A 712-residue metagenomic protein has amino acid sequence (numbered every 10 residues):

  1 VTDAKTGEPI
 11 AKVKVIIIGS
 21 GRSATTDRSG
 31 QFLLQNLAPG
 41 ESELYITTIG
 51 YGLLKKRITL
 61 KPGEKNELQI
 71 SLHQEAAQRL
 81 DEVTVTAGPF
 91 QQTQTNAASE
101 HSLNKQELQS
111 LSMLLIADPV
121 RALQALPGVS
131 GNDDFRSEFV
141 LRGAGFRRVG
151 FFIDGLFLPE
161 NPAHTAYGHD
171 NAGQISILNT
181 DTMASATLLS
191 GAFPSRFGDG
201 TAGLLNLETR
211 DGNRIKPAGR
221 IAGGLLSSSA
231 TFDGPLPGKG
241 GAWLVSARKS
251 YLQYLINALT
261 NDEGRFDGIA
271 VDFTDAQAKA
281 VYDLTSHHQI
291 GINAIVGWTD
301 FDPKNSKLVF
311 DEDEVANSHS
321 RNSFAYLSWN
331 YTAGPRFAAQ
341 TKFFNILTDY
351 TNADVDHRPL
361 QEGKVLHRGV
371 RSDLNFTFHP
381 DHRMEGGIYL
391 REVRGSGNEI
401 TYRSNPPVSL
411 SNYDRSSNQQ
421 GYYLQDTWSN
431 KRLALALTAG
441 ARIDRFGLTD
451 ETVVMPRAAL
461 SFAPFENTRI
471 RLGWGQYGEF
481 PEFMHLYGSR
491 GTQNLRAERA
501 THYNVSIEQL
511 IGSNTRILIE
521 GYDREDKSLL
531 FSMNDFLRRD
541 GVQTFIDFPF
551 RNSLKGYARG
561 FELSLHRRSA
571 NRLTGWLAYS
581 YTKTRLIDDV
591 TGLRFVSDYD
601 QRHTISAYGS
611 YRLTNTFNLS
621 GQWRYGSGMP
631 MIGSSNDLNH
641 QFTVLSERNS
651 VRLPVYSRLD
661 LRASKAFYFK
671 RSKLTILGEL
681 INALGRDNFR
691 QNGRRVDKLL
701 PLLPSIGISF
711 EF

Functional and structural regions predicted by a protein language model:
V1-E82: Periplasm-facing N-terminal accessory domains of Gram-negative outer-membrane beta-barrel systems
G52, K61-E67, E82-F193, L204 (+2 more regions): Periplasmic N-terminal accessory/gating domains of Gram-negative outer-membrane beta-barrel systems
F157, P162, D300, D349 (+6 more regions): Surface-exposed extracellular loop regions of Gram-negative outer-membrane beta-barrel proteins, predominantly
G224-K249, E263-D300, N317-A339, F378-M384: Transmembrane beta-barrel wall of Gram-negative outer-membrane proteins
I295, H379-R383, Y389, L410-K527 (+4 more regions): Structural signature of Gram-negative outer-membrane beta-barrels, strongest in the C-terminal barrel of TonB-dependent
H367-D373, S411-Y423, R496, R516-A578 (+3 more regions): Outer membrane beta-barrel strand-and-loop segments of large Gram-negative receptors, especially TonB-dependent
N430-R432, E525, P549-S635: Gram-negative outer-membrane beta-barrel transporters
K527, T616, R624-H640, P654-R658 (+1 more regions): C-terminal beta-signal and adjacent terminal beta-strands/loops of Gram-negative outer-membrane beta-barrel proteins
